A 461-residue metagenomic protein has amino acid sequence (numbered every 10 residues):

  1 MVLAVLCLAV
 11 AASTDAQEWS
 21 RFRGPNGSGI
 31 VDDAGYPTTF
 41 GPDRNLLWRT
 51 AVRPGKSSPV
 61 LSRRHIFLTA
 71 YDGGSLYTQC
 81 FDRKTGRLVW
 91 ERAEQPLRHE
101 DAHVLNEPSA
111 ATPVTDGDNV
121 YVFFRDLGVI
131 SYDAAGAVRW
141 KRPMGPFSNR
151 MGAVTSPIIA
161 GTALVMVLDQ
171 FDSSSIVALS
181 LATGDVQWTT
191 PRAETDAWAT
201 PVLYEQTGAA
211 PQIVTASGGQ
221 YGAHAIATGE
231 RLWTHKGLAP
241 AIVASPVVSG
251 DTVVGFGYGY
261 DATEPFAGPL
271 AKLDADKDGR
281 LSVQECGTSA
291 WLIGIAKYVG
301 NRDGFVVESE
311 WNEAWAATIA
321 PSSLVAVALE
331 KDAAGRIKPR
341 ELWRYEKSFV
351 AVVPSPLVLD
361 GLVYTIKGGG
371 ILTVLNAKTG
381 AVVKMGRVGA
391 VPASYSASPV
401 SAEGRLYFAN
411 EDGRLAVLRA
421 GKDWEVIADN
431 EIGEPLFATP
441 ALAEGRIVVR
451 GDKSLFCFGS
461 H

Functional and structural regions predicted by a protein language model:
M1-A11: Bacterial N-terminal signal peptides
T14-H461: Noncatalytic, solvent-exposed loop/strand surfaces of beta-propeller-type extracellular/periplasmic domains
